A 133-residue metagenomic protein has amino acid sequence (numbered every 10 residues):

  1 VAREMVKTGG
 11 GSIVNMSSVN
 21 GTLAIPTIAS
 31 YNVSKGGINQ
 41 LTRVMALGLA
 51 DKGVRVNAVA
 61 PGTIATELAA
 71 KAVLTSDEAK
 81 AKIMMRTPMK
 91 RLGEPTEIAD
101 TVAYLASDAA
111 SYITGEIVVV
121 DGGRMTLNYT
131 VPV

Functional and structural regions predicted by a protein language model:
R3, L47-D51, S111: Alpha-helical segment proximal to the catalytic Tyr-Lys
V14, V56-V59, A69, G115 (+1 more regions): Hydrophobic structural elements of the Rossmann-like NAD(P)H-binding subdomain that define the short-chain
S18: Residue(s) in the substrate-gating loop at a strand-loop-helix junction that position the organic substrate next
L23, A103, T114-V133: Short C-terminal tail/terminal secondary-structure segment of NAD(P)H-dependent dehydrogenase/reductase domains
L23-A29, D51-K52, K90, P95 (+1 more regions): Active-site loop immediately N-terminal to the catalytic Tyr-X3-Lys motif of short-chain dehydrogenase/reductase
S34, T42: Active-site helix of classical SDR
D51, T63-R86, L127-V133: A glycine/serine/threonine-rich, flexible loop-to-helix segment that serves as the NAD(P) cofactor-binding "lid"
A58, E78-A109, I113, V120-G122: C-terminal helical subdomain
